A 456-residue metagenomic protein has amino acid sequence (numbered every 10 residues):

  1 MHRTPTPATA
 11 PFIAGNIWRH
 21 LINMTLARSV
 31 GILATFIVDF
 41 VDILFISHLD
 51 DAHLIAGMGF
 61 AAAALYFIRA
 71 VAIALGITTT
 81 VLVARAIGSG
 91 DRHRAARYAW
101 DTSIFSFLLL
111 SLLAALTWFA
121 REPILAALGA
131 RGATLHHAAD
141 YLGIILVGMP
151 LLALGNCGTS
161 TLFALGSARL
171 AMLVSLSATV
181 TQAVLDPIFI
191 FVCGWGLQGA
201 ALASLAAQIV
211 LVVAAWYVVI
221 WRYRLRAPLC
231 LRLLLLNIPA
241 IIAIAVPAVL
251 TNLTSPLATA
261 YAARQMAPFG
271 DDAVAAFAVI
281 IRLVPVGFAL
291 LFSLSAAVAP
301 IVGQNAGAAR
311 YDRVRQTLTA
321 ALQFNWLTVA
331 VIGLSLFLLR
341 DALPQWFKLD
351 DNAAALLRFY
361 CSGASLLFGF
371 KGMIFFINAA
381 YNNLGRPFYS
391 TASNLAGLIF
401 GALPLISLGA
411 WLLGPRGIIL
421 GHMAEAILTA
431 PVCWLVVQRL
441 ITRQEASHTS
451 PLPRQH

Functional and structural regions predicted by a protein language model:
M1-T25, V83-G148, T181-V184, V192-V246 (+2 more regions): Short alpha-helical transmembrane segments in multi-pass integral membrane proteins
F12-L44, H48-D50, A63-T78, L82 (+5 more regions): N-terminal transmembrane alpha-helices
N23-D42, I144, G155, A178 (+5 more regions): Transmembrane helical elements of multi-pass membrane transporters/channels
R28-F36, I73, F105-A114, G148-A153 (+7 more regions): Hydrophobic alpha-helical transmembrane segments in multi-pass membrane proteins
I37-A56, L125-G132, I188-W195, V249 (+4 more regions): Helix-terminus/linker motif at the lipid-water interface of multi-pass membrane proteins
F40-I43, A115, P123, C157-T161 (+8 more regions): Alpha-helical transmembrane segments of multipass membrane proteins
I55-A115, L152-A171, A276-R340, M373-S393: Small-residue-rich hydrophobic transmembrane alpha-helices
G76, I145-F163, A171-Q182, A200-A215 (+4 more regions): Short runs within selected transmembrane alpha-helices of multi-pass transporters and secretion channels
